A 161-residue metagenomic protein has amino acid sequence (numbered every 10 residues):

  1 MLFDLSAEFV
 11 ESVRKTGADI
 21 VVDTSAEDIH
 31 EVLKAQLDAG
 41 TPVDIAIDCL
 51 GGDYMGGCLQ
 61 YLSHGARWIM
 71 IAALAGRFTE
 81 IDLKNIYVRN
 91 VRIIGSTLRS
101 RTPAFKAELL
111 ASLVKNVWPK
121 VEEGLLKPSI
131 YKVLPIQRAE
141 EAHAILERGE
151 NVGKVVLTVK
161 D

Functional and structural regions predicted by a protein language model:
M1-Y54, K106-E108: Adenosine-nucleotide cofactor-binding segment
D4-L5, D53-E123, T158-D161: Glycine-rich phosphate-binding loop and adjacent beta-alpha segment of Rossmann(oid) nucleotide-cofactor-binding
V22, T79, K132-P135: A structural signal for short, well-ordered beta-strand elements
T41-P42, G124-S129: A local structural motif
L134-P135, V155-V159: Short-chain dehydrogenase/reductase
L146-G153: Glycine/proline-rich active-site loop of Rossmann-fold NAD(P)-dependent oxidoreductases
